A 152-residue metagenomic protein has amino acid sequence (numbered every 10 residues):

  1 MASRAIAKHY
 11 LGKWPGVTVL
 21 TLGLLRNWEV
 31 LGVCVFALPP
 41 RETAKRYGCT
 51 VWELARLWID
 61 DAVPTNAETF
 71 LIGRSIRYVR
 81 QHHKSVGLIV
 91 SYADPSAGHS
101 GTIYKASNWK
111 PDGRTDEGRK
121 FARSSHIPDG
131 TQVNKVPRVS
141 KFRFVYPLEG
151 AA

Functional and structural regions predicted by a protein language model:
M1-V17: Short amphipathic alpha-helix that is part of the acyltransferase structural core
S3, A7, R77, Y146: Charged/polar, solvent-exposed surface patches and flexible loops
W14-V17, N27, V136-R138: A short catalytic or substrate-binding loop motif that flags glycine-/basic-rich loops and adjacent residues that bind
T18-C34: Conserved beta-hairpin
V19, V139-F144: Short hydrophobic/aromatic beta-strand or adjacent loop that forms the aromatic wall/cage of a ligand/substrate-binding
L24-R26, F36-L38, P111, Y146: Hydrophobic side chains in beta-strands
A37-V136: Acyl-donor binding region in acyl/amide transferases
E149-A152: Short intrinsically disordered terminal tails
